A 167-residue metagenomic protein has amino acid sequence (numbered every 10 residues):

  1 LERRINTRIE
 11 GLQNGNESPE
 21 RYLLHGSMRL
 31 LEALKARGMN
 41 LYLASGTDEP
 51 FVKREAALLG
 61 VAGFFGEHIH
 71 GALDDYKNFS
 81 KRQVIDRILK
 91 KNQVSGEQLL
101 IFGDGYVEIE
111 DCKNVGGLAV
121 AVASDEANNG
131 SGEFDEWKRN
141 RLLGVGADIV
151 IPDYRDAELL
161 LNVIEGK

Functional and structural regions predicted by a protein language model:
E2-L43, E49, K53, F79-R82: Short, acidic loop-to-helix structural element flanking the phosphoryl-transfer center in phosphate-processing enzymes
M28-A36, L89-K90, I109-V120: Surface-exposed amphipathic alpha-helices with a cationic face
R37-M39, N92-Q98, I164: Glycine-rich phosphate-binding loop signature in dinucleotide/nucleotide-binding domains
F51-R54, D111, L159-L160: Phosphate- and divalent-cation-binding pockets in alpha/beta enzyme and binding domains that engage nucleotide-derived
A62-N78: A short, structured active-site edge motif that brings together acidic residues
H70, D148-Y154: Short acidic-hydrophobic, aromatic-tinged amphipathic segments that line or gate anion-handling sites
F79-N114: Conserved Lys-Pro-Asp/Glu-containing loop-to-beta segment of HAD-superfamily phosphomonoesterases, centered on
I101-I149: Acidic, Mg2+-coordinating phosphoryl-transfer loop and its flanking beta/alpha structural elements, shared across
